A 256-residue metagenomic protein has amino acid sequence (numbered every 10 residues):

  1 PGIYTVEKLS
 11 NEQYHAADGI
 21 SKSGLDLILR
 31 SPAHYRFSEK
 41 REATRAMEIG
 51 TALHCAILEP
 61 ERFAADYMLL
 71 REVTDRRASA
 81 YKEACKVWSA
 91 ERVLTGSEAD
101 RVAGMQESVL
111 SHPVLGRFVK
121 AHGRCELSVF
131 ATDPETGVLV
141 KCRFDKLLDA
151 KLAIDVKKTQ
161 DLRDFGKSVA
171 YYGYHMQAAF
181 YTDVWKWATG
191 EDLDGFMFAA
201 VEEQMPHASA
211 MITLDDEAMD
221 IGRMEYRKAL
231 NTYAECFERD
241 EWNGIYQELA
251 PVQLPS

Functional and structural regions predicted by a protein language model:
P1, A170-Y172, F180-S256: Metal-dependent nuclease catalytic regions and adjoining charged, substrate-binding loops involved in nucleic-acid end
P1-K141, Y246-P251: Metal-dependent nuclease catalytic cores that hydrolyze phosphodiester bonds in DNA/RNA, characterized by
P32-H34, K158-L162, E203-S209: Short acidic (Asp/Glu) and glycine-rich catalytic loops that position anionic groups and cofactors
R41-E42, V87-L94, R163-G173, D215-A218: Short histidine-centered catalytic/ligand-binding loop motif
I57-R62, D133, K158-D161, K186-G190 (+2 more regions): Hydrophobic/aromatic-lined pockets within catalytic cores
L115-V119, L148-A153, K186-D194: Secondary-structure boundary elements
V129-Y174: Non-catalytic protein-protein interaction segments used by genome-maintenance enzymes to assemble and couple activities
Q177: Catalytic-loop motifs flanking and including active-site residues across diverse enzymes
